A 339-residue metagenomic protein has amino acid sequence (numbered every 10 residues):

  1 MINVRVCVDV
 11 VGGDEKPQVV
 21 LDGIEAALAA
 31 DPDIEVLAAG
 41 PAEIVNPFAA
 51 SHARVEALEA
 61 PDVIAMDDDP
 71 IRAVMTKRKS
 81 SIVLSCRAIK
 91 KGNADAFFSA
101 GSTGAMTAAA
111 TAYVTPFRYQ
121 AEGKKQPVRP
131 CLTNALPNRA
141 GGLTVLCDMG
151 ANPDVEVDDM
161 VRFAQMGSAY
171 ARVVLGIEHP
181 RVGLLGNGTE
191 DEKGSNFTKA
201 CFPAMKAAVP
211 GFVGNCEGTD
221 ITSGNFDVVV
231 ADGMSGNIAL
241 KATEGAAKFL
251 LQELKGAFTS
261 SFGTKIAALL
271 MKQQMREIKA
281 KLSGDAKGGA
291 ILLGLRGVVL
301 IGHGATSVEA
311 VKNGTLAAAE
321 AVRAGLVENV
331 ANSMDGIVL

Functional and structural regions predicted by a protein language model:
M1-R72, R78, R87, K91 (+4 more regions): Anion-binding alpha/beta catalytic cores of soluble intermediary-metabolism enzymes, centered on
F226: Conserved beta-loop-beta/alpha segment of the NTase-like Rossmann-fold superfamily that binds/positions NTPs
G233: Conserved catalytic block of serine-dependent lipid acyl chemistry
